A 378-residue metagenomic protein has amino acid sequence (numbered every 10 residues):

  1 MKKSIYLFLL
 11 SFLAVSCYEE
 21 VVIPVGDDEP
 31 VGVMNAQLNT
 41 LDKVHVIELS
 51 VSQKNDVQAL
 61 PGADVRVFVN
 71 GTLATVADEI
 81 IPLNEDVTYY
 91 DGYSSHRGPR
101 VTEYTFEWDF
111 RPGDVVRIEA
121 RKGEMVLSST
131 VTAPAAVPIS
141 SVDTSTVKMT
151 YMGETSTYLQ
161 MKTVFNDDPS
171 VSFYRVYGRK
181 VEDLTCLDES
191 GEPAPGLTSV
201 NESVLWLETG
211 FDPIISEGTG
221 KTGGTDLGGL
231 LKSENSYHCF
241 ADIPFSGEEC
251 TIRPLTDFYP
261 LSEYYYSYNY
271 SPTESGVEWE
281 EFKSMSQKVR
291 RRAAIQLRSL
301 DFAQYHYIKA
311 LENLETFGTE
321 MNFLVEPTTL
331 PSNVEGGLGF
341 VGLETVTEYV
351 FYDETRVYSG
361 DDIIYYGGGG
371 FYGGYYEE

Functional and structural regions predicted by a protein language model:
M1-V15: Sec-dependent bacterial lipoprotein signal peptides
Y18-E378: A sequence/structural signal for flexible, mid-protein segments enriched in small/helix-disrupting residues
